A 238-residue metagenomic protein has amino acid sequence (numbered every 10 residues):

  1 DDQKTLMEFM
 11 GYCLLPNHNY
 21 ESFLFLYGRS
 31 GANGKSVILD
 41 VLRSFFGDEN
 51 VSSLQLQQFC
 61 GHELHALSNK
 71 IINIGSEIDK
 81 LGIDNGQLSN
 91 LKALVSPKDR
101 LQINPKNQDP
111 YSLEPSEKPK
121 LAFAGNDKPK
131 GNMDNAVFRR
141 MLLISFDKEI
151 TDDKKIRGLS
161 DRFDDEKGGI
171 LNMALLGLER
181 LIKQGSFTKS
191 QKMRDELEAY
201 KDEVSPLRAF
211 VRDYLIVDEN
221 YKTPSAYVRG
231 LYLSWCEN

Functional and structural regions predicted by a protein language model:
D1-N238: Feature primarily recognizes SF3-like P-loop helicase cores of small DNA viruses
